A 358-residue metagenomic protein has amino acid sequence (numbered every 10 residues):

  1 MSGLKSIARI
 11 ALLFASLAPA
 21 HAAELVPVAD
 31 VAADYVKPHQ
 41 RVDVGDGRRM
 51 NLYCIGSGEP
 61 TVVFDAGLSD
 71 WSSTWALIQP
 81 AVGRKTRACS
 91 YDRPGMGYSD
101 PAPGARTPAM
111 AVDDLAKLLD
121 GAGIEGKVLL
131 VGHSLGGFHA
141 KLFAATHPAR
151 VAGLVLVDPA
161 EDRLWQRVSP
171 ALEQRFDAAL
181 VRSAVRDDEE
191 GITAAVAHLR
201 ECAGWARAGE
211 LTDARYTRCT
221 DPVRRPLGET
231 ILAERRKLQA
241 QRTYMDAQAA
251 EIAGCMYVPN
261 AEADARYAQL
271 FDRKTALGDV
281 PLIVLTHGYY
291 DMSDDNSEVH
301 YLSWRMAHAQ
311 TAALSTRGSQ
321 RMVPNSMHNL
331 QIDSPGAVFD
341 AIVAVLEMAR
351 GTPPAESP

Functional and structural regions predicted by a protein language model:
V28-R49: N-terminal cap/lid segment of alpha/beta-hydrolase-fold proteins
R48-Y98, T146: Conserved HGGG/HGGXW glycine-rich cap/lid loop of the alpha/beta-hydrolase fold
Y53, R93-V131, H147, E161 (+1 more regions): Active-site loop/oxyanion-hole signature of alpha/beta-hydrolase fold enzymes
V128-L129, A152-V155: Residue in the alpha/beta-hydrolase core beta-strand immediately N-terminal to the catalytic nucleophile
G132, G136, A140: Gly/Ala-rich beta-loop-alpha elbow adjacent to hydrolase catalytic centers
V155-L164: Active-site nucleophile loop of the alpha/beta-hydrolase fold
P170-A171, F176, S183-Q310: Alpha/beta-hydrolase
T316-P358: Catalytic active-site module of serine/aspartate enzymes centered on a nucleophile-bearing elbow/loop
